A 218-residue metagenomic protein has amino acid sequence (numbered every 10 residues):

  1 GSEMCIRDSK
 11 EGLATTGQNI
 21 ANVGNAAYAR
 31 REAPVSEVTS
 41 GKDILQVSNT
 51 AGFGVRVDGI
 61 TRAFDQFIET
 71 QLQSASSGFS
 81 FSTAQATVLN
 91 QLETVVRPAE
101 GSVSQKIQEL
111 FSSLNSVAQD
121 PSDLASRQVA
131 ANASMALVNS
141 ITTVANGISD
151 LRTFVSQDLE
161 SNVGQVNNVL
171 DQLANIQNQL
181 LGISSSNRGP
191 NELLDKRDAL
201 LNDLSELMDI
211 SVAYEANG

Functional and structural regions predicted by a protein language model:
G1-M135, N139-T143, I148-S149, V155 (+3 more regions): Bacterial Type III/flagellar export signals at protein N-termini
K106, V117, V129, E160-N162 (+4 more regions): Aromatic-residue detector
L137-S184: Long, non-coiled-coil amphipathic alpha-helical linker/lever segments that couple catalytic cores to other domains
V169-G218: Conserved mid-sequence domains
